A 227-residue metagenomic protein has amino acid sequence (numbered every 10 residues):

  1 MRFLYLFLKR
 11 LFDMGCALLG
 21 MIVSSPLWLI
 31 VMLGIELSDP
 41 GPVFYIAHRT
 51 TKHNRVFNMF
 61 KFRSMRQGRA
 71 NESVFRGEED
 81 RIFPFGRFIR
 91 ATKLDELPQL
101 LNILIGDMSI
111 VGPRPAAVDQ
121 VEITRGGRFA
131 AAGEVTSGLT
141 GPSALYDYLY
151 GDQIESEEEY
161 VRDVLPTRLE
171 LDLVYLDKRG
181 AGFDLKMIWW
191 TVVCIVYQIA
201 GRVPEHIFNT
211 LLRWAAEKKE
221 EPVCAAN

Functional and structural regions predicted by a protein language model:
M1-G68, A181-N227: A hydrophobic, helix-centered structural microdomain
F3-F7, G77-R81, E96: Juxtamembrane loop-helix boundary motifs flanking transmembrane segments in multi-pass membrane proteins
V43-R81, P142-E170: Short, glycine-rich, amphipathic interfacial segments at transmembrane boundaries or analogous
F85-A91, L173-D177: Short, well-ordered beta-strand elements within core beta-sheets of diverse protein domains
R87-S109: Short, conserved beta-strand/loop elements in beta-sheet-dominated catalytic cores that frequently flank divalent-metal
L101-N227: Hydrophobic structural segments characteristic of membrane proteins
